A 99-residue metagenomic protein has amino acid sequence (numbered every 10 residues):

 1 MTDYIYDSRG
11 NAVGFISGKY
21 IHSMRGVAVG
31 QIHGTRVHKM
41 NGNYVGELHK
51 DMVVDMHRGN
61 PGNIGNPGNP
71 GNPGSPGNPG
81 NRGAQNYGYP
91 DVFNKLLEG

Functional and structural regions predicted by a protein language model:
M1-Y6, N11, N43-G99: Long terminal segments
D3-I5, Y20-H22, R36-H38, V53: Well-ordered beta-strand segments characteristic of repetitive beta-sheet solenoids
